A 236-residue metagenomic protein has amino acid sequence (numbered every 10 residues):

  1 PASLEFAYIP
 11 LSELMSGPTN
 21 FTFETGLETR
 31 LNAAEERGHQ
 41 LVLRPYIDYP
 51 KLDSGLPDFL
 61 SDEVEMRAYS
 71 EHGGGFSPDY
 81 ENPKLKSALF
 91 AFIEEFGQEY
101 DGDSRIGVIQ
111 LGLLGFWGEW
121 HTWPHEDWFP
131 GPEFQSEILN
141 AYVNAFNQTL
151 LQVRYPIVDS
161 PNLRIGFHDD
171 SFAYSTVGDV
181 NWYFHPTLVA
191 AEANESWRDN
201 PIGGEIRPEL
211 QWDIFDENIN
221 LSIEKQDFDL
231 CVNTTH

Functional and structural regions predicted by a protein language model:
P1, E35-R37, V108-W117, T122-H236: Catalytic-core regions of glycoside hydrolase
P1-E81, I202-H236: N-terminal substrate-binding region of glycoside hydrolase catalytic domains
I9-L11, E24-G26, Y49-L52, D62 (+10 more regions): Generic signature of intrinsically disordered, low-complexity segments enriched in small/polar residues
P18-T19, L85, D127: A generic structural signal for short
L27-L41, D62-Q110, E133-A145: An active-site-proximal structural segment forming one wall of the substrate-binding cleft that immediately precedes
